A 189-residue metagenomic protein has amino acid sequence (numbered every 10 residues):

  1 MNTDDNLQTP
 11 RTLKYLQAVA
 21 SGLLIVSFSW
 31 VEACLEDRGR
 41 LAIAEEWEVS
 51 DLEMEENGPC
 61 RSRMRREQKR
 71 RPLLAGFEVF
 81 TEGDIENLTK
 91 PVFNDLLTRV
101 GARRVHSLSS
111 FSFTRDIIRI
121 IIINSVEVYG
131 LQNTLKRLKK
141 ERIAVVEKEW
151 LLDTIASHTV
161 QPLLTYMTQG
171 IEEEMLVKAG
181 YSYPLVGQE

Functional and structural regions predicted by a protein language model:
M1-N2, N124: Short, well-ordered coil/turn residues at beta-beta hairpins and beta-strand->alpha-helix junctions within
T3-T9: Short, flexible/disordered intra-domain loops and linkers
P10-E189: Phospho-regulatory, Ser/Thr- and acidic-rich intrinsically disordered linkers and terminal tails that flank modular
